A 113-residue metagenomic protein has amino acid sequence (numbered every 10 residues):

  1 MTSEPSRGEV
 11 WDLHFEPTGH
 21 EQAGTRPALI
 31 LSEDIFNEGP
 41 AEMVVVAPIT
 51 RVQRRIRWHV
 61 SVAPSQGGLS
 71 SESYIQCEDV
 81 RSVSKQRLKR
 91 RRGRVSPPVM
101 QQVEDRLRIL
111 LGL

Functional and structural regions predicted by a protein language model:
M1-L113: Conserved functional hotspots at enzyme active or ligand-binding sites that engage polyanionic ligands
